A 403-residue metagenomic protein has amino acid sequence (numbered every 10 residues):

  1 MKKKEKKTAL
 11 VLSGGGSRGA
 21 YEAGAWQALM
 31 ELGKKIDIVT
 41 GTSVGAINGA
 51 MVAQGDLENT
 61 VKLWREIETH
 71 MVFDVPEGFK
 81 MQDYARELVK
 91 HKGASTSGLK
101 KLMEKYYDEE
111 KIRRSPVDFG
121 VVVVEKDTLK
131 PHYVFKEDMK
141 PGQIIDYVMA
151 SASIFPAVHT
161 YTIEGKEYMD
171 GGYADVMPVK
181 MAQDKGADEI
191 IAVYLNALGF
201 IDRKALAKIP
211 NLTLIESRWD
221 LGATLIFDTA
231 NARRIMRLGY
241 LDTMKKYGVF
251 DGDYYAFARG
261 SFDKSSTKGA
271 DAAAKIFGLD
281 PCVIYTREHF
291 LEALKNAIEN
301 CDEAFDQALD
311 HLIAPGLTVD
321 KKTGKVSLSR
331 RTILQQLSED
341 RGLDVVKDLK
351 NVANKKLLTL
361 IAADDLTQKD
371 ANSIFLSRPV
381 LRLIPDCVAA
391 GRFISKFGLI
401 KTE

Functional and structural regions predicted by a protein language model:
M1-T42, A50-E403: Patatin-like phospholipase
